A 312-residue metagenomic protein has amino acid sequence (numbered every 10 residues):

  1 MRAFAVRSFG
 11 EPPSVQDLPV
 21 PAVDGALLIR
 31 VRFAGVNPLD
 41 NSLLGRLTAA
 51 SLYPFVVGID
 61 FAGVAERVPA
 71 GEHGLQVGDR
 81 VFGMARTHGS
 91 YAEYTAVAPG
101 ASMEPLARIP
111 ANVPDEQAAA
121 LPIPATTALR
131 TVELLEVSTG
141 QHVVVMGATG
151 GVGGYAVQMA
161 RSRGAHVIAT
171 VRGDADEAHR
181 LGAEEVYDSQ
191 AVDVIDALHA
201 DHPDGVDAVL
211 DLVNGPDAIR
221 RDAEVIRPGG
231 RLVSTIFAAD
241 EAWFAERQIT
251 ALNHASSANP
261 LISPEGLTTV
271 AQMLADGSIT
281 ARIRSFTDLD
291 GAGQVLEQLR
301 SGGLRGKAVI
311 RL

Functional and structural regions predicted by a protein language model:
M1, E265-L312: C-terminal hydrophobic helical "lid"/dimerization subdomain of Rossmann-like NAD(P)H-dependent oxidoreductases
P19-G35, G45-H88: Glycine-rich beta-strand-centered segment in the early N-terminal region that forms part of a ligand/cofactor-binding
P69-G74, V167-E177, P216-I219: Short glycine/proline-centered loop/turn elements that form peptide/ligand docking sites
G83-G147: NAD(P)H dinucleotide-binding glycine-rich loop of Rossmann-like/cofactor-binding domains, especially the beta1-alpha1
L121-A191: Mid-domain Rossmann-like dinucleotide-binding core that forms the NAD(H)/NADP(H) cofactor-binding site
D193-D204: Short amphipathic alpha-helix with an adjacent loop that forms part of the alpha/beta core around
P216-I279, L312: Glycine-rich phosphate-binding loop and adjacent beta-alpha segment of Rossmann(oid) nucleotide-cofactor-binding
